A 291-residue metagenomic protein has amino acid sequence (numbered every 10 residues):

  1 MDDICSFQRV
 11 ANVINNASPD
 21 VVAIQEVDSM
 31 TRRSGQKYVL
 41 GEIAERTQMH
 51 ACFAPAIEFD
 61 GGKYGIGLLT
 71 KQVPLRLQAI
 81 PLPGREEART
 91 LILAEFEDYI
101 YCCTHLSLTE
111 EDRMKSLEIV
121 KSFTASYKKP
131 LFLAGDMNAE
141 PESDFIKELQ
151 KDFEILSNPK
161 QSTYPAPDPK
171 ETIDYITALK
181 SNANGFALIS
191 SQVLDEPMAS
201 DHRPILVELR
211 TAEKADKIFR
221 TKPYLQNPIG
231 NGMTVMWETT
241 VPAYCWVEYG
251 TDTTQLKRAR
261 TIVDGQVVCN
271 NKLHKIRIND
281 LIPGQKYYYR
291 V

Functional and structural regions predicted by a protein language model:
M1, V27, L106, G135-M137 (+1 more regions): Active-site metal-binding loops of divalent metal-dependent hydrolases
M1-E45, E58-D60, E118, R210-E213 (+1 more regions): N-terminal, active-site-proximal structural segment of metallo-dependent hydrolase catalytic domains
M1-Q8, D28-R32, S107-T109, T253-V268: Acidic/histidine-rich helix-loop elements that form or flank divalent-metal/phosphate-binding sites at the catalytic
D2-D3, V27-Y99, S190-D195: Structured beta-strand-rich core segments of catalytic domains in phosphoester-bond hydrolases
V21-Q25, C52-F53, G67-L68, L93 (+4 more regions): Structural recognition of the beta-strand scaffold that forms the well-ordered cores of secreted hydrolase catalytic
K63-I66, E87-L93, E171-I176, D201-L206 (+2 more regions): Short hydrophobic/aromatic beta-strand or adjacent loop that forms the aromatic wall/cage of a ligand/substrate-binding
A79-I80, D112-M114, S122-F132, N138-K217: Metal-dependent phosphoester-hydrolase catalytic domains
A215-V291: Short, surface-exposed linear motifs at loops/turns and structural transition points
